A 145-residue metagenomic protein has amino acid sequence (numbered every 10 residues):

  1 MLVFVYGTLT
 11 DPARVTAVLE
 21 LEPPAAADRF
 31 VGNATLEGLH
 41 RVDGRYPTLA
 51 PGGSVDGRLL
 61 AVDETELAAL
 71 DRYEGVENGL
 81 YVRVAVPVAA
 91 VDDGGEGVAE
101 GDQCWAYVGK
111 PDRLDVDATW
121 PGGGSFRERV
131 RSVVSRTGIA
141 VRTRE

Functional and structural regions predicted by a protein language model:
M1-E145: Glycine-aromatic micro-motifs
